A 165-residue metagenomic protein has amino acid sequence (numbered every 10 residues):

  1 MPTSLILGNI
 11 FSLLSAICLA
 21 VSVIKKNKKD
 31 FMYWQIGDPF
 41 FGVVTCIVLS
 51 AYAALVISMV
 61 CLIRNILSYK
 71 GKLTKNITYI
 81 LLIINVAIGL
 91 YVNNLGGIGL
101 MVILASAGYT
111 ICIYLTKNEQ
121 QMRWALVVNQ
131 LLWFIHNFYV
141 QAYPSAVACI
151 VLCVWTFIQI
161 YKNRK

Functional and structural regions predicted by a protein language model:
M1-K165: Alpha-helical membrane-protein topology signature
